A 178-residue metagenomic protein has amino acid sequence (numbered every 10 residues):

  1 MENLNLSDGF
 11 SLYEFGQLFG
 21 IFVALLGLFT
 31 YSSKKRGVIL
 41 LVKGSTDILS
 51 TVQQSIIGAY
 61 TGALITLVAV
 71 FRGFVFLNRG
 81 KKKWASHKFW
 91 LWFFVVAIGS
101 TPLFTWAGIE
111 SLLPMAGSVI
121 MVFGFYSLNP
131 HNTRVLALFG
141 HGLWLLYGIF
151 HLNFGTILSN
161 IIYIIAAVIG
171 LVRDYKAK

Functional and structural regions predicted by a protein language model:
E2-K178: Alpha-helical membrane-protein topology signature
